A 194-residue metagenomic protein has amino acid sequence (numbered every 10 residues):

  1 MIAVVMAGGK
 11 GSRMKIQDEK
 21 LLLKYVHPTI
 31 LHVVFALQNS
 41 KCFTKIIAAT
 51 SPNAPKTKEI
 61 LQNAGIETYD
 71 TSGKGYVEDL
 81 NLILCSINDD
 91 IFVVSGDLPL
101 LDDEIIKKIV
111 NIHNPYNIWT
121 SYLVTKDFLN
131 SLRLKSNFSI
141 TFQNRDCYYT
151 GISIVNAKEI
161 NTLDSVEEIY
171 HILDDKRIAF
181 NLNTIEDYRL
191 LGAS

Functional and structural regions predicted by a protein language model:
M1-I16: N-terminal nucleotide-binding beta1-loop-alpha1 segment
A3-V5, I47-A48, V93, S121-Y122: Structural beta-sheet core signal
M14, T57-L61, I109, L191: Hydrophobic packing residues within well-ordered alpha-helices of enzyme cores
D18-L23: Short glycine-enriched, charge-decorated loop/helix-capping segments at active-site entrances that position
T29-V93, D103-E104, C147: Conserved N-terminal catalytic core of the sugar/cofactor nucleotidyltransferase
S95-P99: The conserved acidic donor/metal-binding loop of glycosyltransferases
L101-E186, L190, S194: Conserved core of the sugar-phosphate nucleotidyltransferase
